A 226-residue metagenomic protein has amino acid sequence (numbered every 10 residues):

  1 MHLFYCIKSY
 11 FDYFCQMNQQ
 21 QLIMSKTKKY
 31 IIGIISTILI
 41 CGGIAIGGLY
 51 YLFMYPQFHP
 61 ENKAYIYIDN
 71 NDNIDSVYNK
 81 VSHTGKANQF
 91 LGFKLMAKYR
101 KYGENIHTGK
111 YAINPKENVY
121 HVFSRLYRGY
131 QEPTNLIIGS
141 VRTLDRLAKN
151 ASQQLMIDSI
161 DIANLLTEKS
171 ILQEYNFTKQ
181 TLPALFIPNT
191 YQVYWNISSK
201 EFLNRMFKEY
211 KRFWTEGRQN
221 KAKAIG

Functional and structural regions predicted by a protein language model:
Y5, Y13-F14: Short, positively charged and aromatic/hydrophobic N-terminal segments
N18, L22-G226: Conserved catalytic or metal-liganding residues and their short signature motifs at active sites of enzymes
